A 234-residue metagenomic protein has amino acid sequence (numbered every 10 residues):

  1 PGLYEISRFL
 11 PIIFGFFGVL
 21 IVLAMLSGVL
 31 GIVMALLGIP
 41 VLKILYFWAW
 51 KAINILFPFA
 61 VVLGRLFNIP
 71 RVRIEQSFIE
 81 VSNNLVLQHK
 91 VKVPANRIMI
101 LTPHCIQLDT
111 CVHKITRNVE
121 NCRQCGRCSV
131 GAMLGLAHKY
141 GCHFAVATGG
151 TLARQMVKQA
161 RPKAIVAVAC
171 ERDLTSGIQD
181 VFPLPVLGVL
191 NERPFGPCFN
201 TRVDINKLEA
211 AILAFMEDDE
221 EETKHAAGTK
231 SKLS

Functional and structural regions predicted by a protein language model:
L3-V130, L233: N-terminal, charge-rich interaction modules
T102-P103, A145-G150, V166-C170: Short His-Asn-centered micro-motif
H113-K114, K158, G177-D180: Short amphipathic alpha-helical segments
V119-R123, G177-P194: A short, gly/pro- and small-residue-rich
C122, G126-V146: Mid-length scaffold segments of soluble, non-membrane domains
V130, A153-Q155, D173-S176: Short, well-ordered alpha-helical microsegments
R161-K163: Proline-aspartate-enriched helix->loop->beta-strand connector
L187-H225: Ser/Thr/Gly-rich flexible loops in soluble cytosolic domains mediating phosphotransfer, phosphorylation
